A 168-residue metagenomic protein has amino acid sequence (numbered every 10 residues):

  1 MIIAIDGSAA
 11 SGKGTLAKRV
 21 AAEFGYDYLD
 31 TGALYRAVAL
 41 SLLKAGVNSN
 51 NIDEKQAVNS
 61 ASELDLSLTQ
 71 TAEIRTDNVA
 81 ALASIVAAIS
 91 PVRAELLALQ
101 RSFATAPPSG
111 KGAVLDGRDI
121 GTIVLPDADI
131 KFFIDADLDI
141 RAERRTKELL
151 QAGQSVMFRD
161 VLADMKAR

Functional and structural regions predicted by a protein language model:
I3-G7: Hydrophobic anchor at the beta1->P-loop junction of P-loop NTPases
A10: Walker A (P-loop) phosphate-binding loop of P-loop NTPases
G14: Walker A/P-loop
A21-T31, V47-N48: Post-Walker A helix-loop "phosphate-sensing" segment adjacent to the P-loop in P-loop NTPases
L34-G112, T122, D139-E143, K147-K166: ATP-dependent small-molecule kinase phosphotransfer cores that center on conserved nucleotide phosphate-binding segments
D129-F133: Short, well-ordered beta-strand core segments
